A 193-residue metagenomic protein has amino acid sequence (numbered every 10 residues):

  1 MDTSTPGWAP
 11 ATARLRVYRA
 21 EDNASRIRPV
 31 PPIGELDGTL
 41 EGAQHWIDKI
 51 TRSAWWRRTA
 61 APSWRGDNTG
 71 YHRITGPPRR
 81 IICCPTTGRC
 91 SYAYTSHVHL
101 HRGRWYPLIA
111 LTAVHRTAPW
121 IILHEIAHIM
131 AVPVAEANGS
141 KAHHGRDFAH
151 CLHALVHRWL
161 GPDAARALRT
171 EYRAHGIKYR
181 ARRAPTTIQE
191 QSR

Functional and structural regions predicted by a protein language model:
M1-W120, I129-R193: Active-site-proximal or metal-binding-adjacent scaffold patches in catalytic folds
E125: Walker B catalytic acidic pair
